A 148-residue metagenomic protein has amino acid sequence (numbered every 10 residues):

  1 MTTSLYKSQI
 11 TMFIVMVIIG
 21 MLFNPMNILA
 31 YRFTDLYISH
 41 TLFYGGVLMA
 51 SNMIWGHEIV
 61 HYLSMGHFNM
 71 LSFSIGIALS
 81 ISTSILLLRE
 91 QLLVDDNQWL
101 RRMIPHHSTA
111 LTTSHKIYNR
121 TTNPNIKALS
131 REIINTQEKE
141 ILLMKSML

Functional and structural regions predicted by a protein language model:
M1-L148: His/Met- and acidic-residue-enriched segments that coordinate or traffic transition-metal cofactors and support
